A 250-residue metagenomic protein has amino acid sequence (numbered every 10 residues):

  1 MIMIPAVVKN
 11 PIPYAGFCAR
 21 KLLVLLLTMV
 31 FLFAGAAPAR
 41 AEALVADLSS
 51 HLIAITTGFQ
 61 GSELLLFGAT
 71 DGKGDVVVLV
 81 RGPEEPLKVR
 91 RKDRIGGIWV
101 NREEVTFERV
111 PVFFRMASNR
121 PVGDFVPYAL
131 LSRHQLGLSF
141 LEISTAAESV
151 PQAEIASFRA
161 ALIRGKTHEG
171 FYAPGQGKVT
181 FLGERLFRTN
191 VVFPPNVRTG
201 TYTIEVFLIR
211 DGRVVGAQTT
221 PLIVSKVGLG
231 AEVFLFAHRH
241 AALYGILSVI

Functional and structural regions predicted by a protein language model:
M1-A19: N-terminal secretory signal peptides that target proteins for export/translocation
K21-A34: Bacterial N-terminal signal peptides
A37-A41: Sec/Tat signal peptide C-region and signal peptidase I cleavage site
E42-F59: N-terminal edge beta-strand
L65-D71, N190-V192: Short edge beta-strand/loop segments characteristic of extracellular beta-sandwich folds
R94-P194: Membrane-proximal low-complexity regions enriched in glycine and acidic/polar residues
V192, V215-L247: Short, aromatic-rich amphipathic segments at membrane interfaces that lie adjacent to a transmembrane helix or signal
N196-K226: Extended, hydrophilic extramembrane loops/domains of integral membrane proteins
